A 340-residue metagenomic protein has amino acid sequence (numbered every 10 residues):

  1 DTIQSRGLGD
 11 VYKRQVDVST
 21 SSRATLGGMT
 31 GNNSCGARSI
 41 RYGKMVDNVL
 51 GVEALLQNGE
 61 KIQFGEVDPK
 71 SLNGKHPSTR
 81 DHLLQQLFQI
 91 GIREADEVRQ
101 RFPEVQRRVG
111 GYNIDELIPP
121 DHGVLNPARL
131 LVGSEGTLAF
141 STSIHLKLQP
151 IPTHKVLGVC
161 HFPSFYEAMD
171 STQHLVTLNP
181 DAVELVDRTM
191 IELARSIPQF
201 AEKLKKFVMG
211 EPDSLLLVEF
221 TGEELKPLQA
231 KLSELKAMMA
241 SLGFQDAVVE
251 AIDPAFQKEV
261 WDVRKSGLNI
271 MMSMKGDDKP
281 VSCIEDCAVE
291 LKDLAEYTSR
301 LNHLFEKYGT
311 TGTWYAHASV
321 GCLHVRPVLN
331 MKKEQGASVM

Functional and structural regions predicted by a protein language model:
D1-Y12: Single conserved hydrophobic/aromatic residue that forms the stacking wall/gate of nucleotide- or nucleobase-binding
D10-G51, L56, R108-N126, F140: A gly/ser-rich beta-alpha-beta helix-loop segment of oxidoreductase catalytic cores
V11, D170-S171: Active-site loops and adjacent core secondary-structure elements that bind or stabilize anionic groups
M29-R38, V124-L148, A316-C322, R326: Conserved phosphate/anionic-ligand binding catalytic regions in large, soluble enzymes, centered on
K75-I118, V124: Flexible inter-domain linker/hinge segments
I144-L148, L178-D278, G312, A316-A318 (+1 more regions): Terminal amphipathic helices with adjacent charged low-complexity linkers/tails
I151-F162, S214, K275-L291: Short glycine-/aliphatic-rich beta-strand segments at the starts of folded cytosolic domains
E167-D170, E223-L232, E296, E334-V339: Short, conserved charged micro-motifs
